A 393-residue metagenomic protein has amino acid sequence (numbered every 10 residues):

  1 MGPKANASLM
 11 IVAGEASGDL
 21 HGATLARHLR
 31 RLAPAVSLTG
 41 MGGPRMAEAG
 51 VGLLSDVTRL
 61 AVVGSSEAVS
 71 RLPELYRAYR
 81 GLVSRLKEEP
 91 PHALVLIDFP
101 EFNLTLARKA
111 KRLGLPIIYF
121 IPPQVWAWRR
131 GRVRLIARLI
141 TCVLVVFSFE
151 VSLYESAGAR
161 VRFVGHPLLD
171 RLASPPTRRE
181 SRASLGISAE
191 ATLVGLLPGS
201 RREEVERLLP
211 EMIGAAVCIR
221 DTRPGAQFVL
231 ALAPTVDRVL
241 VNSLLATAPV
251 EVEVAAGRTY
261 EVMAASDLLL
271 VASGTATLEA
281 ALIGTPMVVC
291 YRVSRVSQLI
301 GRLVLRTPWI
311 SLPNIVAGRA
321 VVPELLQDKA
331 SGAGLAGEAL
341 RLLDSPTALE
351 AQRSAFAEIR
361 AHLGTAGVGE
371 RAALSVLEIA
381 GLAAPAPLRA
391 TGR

Functional and structural regions predicted by a protein language model:
M1-R393: Nucleotide-activated sugar donor-binding and catalytic core shared by glycosyltransferases and related lipid-linked
